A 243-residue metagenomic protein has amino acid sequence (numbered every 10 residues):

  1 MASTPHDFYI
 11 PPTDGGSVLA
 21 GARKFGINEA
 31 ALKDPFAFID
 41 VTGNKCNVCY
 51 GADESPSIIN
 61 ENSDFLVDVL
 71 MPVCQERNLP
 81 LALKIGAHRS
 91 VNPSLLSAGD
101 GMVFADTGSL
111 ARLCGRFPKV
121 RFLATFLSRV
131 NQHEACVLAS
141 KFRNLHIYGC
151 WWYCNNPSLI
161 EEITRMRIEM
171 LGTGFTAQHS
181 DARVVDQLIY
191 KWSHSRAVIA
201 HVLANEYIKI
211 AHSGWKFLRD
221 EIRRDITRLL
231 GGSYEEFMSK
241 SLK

Functional and structural regions predicted by a protein language model:
M1-D7, K33: Divalent metal-dependent hydrolysis catalytic cores, especially in the metallo-beta-lactamase
P5-D7, A87-V91, F126-N131, W151-Y153 (+1 more regions): Active-site-proximal loop/turn and secondary-structure-junction residues that shape catalytic pockets, frequently
Y9, G16: Catalytic cofactor-binding cores of redox enzymes
S17-A124, V130-L145, L159-A177, S195 (+1 more regions): Histidine/acidic residue-rich metal-binding segments in metalloenzymes
K84, D181, Y234: Conserved, mostly hydrophobic/aromatic
H146-P157: His/Asp/Glu-enriched short active-site or ligand-binding loop at hydrolase and phosphoryl-transfer sites
T173, Y190-K243: Mid-to-C-terminal alpha-helical segments outside catalytic/metal-binding sites
Q187: Nucleotide-state-sensitive switch-loop elements of NTP-binding domains
